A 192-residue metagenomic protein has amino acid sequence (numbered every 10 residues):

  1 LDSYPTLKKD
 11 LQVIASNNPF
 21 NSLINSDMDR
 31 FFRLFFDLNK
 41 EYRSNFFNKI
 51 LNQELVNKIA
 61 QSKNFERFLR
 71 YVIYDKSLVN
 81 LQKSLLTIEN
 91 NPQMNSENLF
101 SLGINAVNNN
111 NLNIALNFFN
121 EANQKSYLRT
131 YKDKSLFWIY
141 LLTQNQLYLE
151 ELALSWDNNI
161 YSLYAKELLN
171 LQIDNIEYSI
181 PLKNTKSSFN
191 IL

Functional and structural regions predicted by a protein language model:
L1-L34, Y42-N48, L55-R67, N80-L81 (+5 more regions): Generic helix N-cap/helix-start motif at coil->alpha-helix transitions
L51, Q82-L86, F119, L149-A153: Inward-facing hydrophobic residues that define packing positions of alpha-helical scaffold repeats
V72, A106-V107, L136, T143: Residue at a conserved register position within TPR or TPR-like alpha-solenoid repeats
K76, N110, Y140, Q144-L147: Residue-level detector of the short coil/turn that links helix A to helix B within each tetratricopeptide repeat
D157-Y161, E167-I191: Extracellular/periplasmic ectodomains of large secreted or surface enzymes and adhesion receptors
